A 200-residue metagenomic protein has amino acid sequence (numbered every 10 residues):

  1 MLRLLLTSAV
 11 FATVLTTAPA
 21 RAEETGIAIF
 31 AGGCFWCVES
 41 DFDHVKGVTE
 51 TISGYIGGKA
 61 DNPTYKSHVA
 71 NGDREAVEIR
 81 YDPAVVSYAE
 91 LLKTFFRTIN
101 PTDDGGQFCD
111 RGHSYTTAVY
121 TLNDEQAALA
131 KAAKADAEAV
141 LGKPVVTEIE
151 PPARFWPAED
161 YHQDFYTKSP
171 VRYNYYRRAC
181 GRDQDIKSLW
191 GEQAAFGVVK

Functional and structural regions predicted by a protein language model:
L2, P19-K200: Flexible coil/turn and secondary-structure edge motifs
R3-T16: Bacterial N-terminal signal peptides
